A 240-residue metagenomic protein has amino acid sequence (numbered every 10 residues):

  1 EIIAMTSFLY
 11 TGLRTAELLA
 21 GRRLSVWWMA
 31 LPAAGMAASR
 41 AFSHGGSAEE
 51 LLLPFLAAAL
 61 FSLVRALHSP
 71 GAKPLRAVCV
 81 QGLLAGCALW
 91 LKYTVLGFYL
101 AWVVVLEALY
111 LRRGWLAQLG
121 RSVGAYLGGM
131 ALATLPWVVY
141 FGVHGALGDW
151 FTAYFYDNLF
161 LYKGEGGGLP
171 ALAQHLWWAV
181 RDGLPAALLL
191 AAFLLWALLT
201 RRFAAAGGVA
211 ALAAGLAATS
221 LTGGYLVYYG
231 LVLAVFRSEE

Functional and structural regions predicted by a protein language model:
E1-T6, L31, A38-L63, L75 (+3 more regions): Multi-pass, polyprenyl lipid-linked donor-dependent membrane glycosyltransferases
L9-A37, L53-P54, P70-A72, R76 (+1 more regions): Transmembrane-helix signature of polytopic, membrane-embedded enzymes that assemble or transfer cell-envelope glycans
A20, A59-V80, R113, A192-A204: Membrane-interface transmembrane helices that cradle and orient dolichyl/undecaprenyl
R76-V95, Y99-V104, L132, L212-L221: Membrane-interface alpha helices of multi-pass inner-membrane proteins
F98-A131, L195-R202: Perimembrane helix-loop-helix junctions
S122-L161: Membrane-lumen/periplasm interface segments of specific transmembrane helices in polyprenyl phosphate-linked
F155-V180: Juxtamembrane membrane-water interface segments that cap and precede transmembrane helices
R181-L216: Hydrophobic, aromatic-rich transmembrane alpha-helices and their immediate juxtamembrane boundary segments
